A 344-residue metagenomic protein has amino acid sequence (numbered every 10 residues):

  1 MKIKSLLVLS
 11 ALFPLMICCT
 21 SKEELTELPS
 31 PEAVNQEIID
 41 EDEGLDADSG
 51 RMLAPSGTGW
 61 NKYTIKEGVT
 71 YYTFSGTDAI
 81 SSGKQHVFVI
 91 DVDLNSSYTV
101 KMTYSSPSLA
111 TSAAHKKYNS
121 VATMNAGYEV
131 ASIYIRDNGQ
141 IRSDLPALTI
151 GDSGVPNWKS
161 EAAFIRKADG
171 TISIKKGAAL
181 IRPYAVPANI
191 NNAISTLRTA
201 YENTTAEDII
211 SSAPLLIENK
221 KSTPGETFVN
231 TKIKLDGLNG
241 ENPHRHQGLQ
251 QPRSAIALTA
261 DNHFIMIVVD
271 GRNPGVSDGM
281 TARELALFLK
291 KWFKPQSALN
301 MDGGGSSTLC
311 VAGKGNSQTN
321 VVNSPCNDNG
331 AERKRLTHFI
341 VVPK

Functional and structural regions predicted by a protein language model:
M1-L7: Bacterial N-terminal signal peptides that target proteins for export
V8-F13: Hydrophobic helical h-region of N-terminal Sec-dependent signal peptides in bacterial secretory/periplasmic proteins
L15-C18: C-terminal motif of bacterial Sec signal peptides marking the signal peptidase cleavage site
S21-P183: Zymogen propeptides
D93-N95, I165-K176, I217-K220, L258-H263 (+2 more regions): Short acidic-glycine loop/turn motifs at beta-strand connectors
S132-R245: Active-site-adjacent helix-turn-beta-strand microarchitecture at beta-sheet edges that either contains or buttresses
I133-W158, K232, D236-S297, G305-K344: Conserved, well-ordered active-site substructure
